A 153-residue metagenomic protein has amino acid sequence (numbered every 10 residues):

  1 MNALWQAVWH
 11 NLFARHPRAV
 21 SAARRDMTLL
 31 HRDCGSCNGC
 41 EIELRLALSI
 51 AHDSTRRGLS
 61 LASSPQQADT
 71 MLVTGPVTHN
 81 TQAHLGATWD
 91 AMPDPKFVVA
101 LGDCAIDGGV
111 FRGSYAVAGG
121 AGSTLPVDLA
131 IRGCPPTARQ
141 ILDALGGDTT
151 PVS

Functional and structural regions predicted by a protein language model:
M1-Q66, D90-F97, R112-S153: Iron-sulfur (Fe-S) cluster-binding modules
G35, P76-T78, C104-I106, P136: Short glycine-rich anion-binding loops that position phosphate/pyrophosphate groups of nucleotides and phosphorylated
C40, T81-Q82, G108-G109: Short helix/loop capping segments that flank catalytic or ligand/cofactor-binding pockets
S54, T78-H79: A conditional alpha-helix N-cap/helix-loop micro-motif detector
V73-T74, R132: Redox-cofactor binding/interface segments in oxidoreductases and associated redox assembly factors
N80-A91: Amphipathic helical hotspot of TIR/SEFIR-family domains
